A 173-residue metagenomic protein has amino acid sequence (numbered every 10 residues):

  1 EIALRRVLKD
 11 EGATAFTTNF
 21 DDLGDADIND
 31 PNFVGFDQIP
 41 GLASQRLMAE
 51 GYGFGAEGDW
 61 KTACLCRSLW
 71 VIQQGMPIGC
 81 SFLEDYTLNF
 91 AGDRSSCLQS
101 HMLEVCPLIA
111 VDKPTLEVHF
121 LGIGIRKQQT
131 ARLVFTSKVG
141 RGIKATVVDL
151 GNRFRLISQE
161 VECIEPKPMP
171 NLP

Functional and structural regions predicted by a protein language model:
E1-P173: Anaerobic metallocofactor- and corrinoid-dependent redox/one-carbon enzyme cores, especially those from methanogenesis
